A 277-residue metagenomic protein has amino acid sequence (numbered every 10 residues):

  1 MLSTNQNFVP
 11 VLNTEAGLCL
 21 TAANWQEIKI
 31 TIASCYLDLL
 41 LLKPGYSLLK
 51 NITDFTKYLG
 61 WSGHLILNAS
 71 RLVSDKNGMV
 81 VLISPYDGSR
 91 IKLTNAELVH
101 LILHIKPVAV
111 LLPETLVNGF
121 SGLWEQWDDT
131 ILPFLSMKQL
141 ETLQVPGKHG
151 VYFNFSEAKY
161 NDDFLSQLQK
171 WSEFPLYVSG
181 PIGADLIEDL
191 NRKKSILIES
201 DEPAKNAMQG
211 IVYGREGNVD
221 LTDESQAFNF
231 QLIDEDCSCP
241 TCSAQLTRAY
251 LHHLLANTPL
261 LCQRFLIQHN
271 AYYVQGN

Functional and structural regions predicted by a protein language model:
M1-C19, E27, I91, V110 (+2 more regions): C-terminal extensions of enzymes
M1-L135, Q139-L143: Non-catalytic, usually N-terminal nucleic-acid engagement modules in DNA/RNA processing proteins
Y46, L65, A227, A256-L261: A generic structural micro-environment signature that highlights single residues at secondary-structure boundaries
S47-F55, N206-T222, A271-N277: C-terminal helical cap(s) of enzyme catalytic domains, especially alpha/beta-barrels
N68, V108, E114, I196-P203 (+1 more regions): Acidic side chains
N118, G122-Q245: Glycine-rich phosphate/ribose-binding loops and adjacent secondary-structure elements that form binding surfaces
